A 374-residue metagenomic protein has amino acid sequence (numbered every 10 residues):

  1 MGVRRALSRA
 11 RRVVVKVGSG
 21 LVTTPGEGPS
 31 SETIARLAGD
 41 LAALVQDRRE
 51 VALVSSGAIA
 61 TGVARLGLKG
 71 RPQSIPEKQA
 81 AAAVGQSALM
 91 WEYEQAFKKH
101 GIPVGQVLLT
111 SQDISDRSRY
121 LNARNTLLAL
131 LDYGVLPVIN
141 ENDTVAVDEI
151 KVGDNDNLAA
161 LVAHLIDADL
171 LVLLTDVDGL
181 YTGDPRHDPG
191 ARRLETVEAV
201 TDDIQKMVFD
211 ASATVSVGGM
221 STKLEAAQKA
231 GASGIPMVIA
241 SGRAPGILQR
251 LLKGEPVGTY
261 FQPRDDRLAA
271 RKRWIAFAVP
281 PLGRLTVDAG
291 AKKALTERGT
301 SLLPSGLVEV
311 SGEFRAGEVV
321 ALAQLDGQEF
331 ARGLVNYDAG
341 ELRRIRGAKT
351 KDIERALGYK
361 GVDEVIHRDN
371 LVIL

Functional and structural regions predicted by a protein language model:
M1-R71, I75-P103, V107-L374: C-terminal catalytic "cap/lid" subdomain
